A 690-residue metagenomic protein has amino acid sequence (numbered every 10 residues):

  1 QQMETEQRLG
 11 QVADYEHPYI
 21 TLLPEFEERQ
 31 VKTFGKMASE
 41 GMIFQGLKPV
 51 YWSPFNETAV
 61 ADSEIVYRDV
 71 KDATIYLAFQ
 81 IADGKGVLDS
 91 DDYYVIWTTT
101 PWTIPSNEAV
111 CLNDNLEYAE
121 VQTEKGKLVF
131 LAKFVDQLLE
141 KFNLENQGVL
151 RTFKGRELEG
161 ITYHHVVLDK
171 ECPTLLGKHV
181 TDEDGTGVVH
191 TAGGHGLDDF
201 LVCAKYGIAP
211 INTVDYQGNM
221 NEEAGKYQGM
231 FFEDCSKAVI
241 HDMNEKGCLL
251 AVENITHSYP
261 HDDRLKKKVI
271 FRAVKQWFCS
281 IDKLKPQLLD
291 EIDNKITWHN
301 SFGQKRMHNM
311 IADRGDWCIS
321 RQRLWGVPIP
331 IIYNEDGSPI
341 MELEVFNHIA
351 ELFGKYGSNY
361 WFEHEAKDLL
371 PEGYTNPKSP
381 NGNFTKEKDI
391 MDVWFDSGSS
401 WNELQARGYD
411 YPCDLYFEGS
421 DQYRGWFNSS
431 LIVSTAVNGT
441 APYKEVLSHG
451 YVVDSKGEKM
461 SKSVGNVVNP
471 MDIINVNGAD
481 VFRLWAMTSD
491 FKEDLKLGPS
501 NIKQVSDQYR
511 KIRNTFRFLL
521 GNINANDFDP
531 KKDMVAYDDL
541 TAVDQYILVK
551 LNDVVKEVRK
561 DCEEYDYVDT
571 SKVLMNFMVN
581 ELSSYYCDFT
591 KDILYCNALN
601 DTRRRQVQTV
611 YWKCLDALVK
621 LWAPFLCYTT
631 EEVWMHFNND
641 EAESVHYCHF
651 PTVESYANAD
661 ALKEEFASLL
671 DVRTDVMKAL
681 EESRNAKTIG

Functional and structural regions predicted by a protein language model:
Q1-G35, S39, V202, F231-L249: N-terminal Rossmann-like or analogous alpha/beta NTP/dinucleotide-binding catalytic cores that position adenine
Q1-Q11, S39-F44, N383, N438-T440 (+3 more regions): Proline-centered turn/helix-capping motifs that create local helix->coil transitions or kinks
E16, I20, E25-K32, D89-E120 (+4 more regions): Structured secondary-structure scaffolds
A38-I65, V70, Q137-V149, F153 (+3 more regions): Amphipathic alpha-helical
V50, P54, V60-R68, F384 (+2 more regions): Acidic, turn-prone loop/beta-hairpin segments
V50-W97, W102-I104: Active-site cores that bind ATP or allylic diphosphates and position pyrophosphate for catalysis
E120, F134-L138: Compact, glycine/acidic-enriched structural inserts
G218-E223: Short acidic beta-strand-loop surface patches of small beta-rich interaction domains
